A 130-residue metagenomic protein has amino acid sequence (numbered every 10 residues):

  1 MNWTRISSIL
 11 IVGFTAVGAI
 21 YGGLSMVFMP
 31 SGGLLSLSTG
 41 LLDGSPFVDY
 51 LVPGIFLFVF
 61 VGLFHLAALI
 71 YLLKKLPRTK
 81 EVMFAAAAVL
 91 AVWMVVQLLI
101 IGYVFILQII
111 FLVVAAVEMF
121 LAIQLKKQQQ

Functional and structural regions predicted by a protein language model:
N2-Q130: Topology signature of small-to-medium multi-pass alpha-helical membrane proteins
